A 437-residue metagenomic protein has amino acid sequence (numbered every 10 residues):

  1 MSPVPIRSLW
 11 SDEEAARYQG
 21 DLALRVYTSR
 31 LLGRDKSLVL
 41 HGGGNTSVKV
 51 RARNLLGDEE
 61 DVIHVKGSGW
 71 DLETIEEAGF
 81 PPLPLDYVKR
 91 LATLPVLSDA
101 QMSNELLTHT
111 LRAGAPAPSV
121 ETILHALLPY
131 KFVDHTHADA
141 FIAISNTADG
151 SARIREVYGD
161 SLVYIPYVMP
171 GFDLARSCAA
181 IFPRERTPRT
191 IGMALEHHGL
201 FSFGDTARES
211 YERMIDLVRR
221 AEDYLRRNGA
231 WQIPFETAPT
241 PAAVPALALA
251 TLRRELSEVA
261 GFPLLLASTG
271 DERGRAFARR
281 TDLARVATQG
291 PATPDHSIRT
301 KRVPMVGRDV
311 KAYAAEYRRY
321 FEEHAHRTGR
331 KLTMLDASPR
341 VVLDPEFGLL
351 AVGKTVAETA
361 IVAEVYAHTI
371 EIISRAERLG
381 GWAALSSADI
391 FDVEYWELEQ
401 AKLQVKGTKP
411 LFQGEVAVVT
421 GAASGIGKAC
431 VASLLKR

Functional and structural regions predicted by a protein language model:
S2-I6, E14, R186, E212-L411: Domain-length cofactor-binding catalytic modules of enzymes
R17-S103, L127-L128: N-terminal low-complexity or amphipathic/hydrophobic leaders
L83-F141, L174-R176, P183-R186, I298 (+1 more regions): Short HxH-centered metal-ligating active-site micro-motif
D139-L174, T288-V303, K311: Class I SAM-dependent methyltransferase SAM-binding "motif I" and its flanking Rossmann-like core
A423-S424: Conserved glycine-rich cofactor-binding loop
G427-K428: N-terminal Rossmann-fold NAD(P) dinucleotide-binding loop
L434: Aromatic pocket-lining residues of Rossmann-like dinucleotide-binding sites
